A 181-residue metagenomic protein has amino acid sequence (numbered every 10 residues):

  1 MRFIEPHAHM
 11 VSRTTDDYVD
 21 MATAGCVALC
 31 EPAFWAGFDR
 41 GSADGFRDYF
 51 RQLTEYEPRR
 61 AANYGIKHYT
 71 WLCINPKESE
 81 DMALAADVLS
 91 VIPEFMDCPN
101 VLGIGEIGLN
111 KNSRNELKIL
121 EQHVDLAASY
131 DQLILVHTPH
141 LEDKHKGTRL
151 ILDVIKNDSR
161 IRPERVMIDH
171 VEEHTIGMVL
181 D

Functional and structural regions predicted by a protein language model:
M1-D181: Mid-domain alpha/beta scaffold segments of enzyme catalytic cores
